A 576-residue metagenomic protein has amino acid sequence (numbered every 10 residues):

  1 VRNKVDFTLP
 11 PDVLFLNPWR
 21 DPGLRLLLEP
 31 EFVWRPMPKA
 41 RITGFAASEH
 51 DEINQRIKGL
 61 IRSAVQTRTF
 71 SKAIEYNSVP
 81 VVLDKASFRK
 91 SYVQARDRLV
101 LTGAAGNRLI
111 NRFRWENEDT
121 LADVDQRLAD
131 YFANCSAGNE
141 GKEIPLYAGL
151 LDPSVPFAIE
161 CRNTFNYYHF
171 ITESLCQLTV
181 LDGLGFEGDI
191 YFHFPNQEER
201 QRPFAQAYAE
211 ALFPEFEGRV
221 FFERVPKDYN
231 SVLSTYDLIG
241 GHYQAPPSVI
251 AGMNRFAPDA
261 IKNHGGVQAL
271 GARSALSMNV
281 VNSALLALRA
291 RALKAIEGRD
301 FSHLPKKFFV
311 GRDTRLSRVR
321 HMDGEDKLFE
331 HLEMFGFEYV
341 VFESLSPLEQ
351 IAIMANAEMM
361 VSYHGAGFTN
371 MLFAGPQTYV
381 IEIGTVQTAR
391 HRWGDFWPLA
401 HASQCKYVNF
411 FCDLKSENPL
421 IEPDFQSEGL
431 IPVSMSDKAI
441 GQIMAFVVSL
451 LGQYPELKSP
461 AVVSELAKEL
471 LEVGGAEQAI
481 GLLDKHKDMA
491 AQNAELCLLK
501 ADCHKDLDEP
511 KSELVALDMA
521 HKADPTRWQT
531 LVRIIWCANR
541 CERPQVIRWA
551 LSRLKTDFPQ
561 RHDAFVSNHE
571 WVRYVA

Functional and structural regions predicted by a protein language model:
V1-G475, Q492-D506, T526-E542, N568-W571: The feature primarily captures lumenal catalytic ectodomains of type II secretory-pathway glycosyltransferases
L482, A516, W549-A550: Alpha-helical solenoid repeat scaffolds, predominantly canonical TPR units
K485-H486, M519-A520, R553-L554: Canonical positions in the second alpha-helix
A491, P525, T556-H562: Short coil turns that delineate tetratricopeptide repeat
F558-A576: Eukaryotic alpha-helical solenoid repeat scaffolds
